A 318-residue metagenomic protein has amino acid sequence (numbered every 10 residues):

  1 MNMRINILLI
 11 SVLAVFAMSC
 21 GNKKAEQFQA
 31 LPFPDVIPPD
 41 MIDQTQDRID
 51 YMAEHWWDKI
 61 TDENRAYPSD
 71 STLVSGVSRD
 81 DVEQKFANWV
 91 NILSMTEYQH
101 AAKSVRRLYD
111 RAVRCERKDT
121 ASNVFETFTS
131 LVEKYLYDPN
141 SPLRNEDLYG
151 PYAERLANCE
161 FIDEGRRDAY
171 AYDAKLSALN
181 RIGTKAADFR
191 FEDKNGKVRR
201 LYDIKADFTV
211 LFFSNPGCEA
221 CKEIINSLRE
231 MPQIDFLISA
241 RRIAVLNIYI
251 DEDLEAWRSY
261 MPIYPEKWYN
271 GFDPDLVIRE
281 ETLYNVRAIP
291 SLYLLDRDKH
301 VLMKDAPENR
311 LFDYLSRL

Functional and structural regions predicted by a protein language model:
M1-L8: Bacterial N-terminal signal peptides that target proteins for export
F16-S19: C-terminal motif of bacterial Sec signal peptides marking the signal peptidase cleavage site
G21-K194: Oxidative protein folding and maturation machinery
R199-R229, A244-L246: Short active-site neighborhood of thiol/selenol oxidoreductases, capturing the structured segment around
I225-P262, L276-E280: Structural microenvironment flanking redox-active thiols in thiol-disulfide oxidoreductases
M261-Y293, R297-D298: Short, internal strand/loop/helix patches that form the active-site neighborhood or redox-interaction surface
A288-S291, D296-L318: Non-catalytic, surface beta->alpha helical segment in thiol-disulfide oxidoreductase systems
